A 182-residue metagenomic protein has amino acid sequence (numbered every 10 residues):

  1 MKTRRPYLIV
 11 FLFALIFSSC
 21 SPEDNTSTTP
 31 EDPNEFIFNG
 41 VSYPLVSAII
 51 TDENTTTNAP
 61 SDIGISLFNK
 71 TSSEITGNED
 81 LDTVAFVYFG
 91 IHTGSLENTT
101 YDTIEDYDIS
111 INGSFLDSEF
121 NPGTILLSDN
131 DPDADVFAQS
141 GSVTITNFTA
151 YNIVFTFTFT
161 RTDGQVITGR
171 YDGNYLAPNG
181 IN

Functional and structural regions predicted by a protein language model:
M1-L8: Bacterial N-terminal signal peptides that target proteins for export
T3, A14-P44, I181-N182: Bacterial Sec-dependent N-terminal signal peptides
D32-D52, S61, P122-T124: Tryptophan-anchored aromatic micro-motifs
F36, I109, T160: Short aromatic-centered micro-motifs
S42, I49, T93, T149 (+1 more regions): A mature extracytoplasmic/lumenal domain signature
T56-T146: Surface-exposed helix/loop patches within compact recognition domains
G141-N182: C-terminal or internal capping secondary-structure element at the end of a domain, subdomain, or sheet
